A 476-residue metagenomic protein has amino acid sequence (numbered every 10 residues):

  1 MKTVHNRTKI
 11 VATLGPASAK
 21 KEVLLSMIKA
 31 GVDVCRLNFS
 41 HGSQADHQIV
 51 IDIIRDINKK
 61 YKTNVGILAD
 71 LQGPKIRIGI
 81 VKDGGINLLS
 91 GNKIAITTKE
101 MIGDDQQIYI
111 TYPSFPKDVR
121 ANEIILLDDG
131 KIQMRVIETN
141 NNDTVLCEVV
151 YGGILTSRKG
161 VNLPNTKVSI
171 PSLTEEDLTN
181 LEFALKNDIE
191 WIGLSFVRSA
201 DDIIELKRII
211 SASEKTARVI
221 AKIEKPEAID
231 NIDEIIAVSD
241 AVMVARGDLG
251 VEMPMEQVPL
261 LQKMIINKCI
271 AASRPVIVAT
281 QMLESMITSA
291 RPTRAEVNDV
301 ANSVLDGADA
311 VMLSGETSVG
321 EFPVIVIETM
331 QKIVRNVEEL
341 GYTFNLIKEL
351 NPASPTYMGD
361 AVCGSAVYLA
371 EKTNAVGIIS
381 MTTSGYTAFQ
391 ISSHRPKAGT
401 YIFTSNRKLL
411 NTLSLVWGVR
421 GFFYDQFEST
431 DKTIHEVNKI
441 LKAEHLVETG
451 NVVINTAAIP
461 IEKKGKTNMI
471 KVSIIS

Functional and structural regions predicted by a protein language model:
M1-S476: Non-catalytic helical/linker scaffolds that mediate oligomerization, partner binding, and domain coupling around large
